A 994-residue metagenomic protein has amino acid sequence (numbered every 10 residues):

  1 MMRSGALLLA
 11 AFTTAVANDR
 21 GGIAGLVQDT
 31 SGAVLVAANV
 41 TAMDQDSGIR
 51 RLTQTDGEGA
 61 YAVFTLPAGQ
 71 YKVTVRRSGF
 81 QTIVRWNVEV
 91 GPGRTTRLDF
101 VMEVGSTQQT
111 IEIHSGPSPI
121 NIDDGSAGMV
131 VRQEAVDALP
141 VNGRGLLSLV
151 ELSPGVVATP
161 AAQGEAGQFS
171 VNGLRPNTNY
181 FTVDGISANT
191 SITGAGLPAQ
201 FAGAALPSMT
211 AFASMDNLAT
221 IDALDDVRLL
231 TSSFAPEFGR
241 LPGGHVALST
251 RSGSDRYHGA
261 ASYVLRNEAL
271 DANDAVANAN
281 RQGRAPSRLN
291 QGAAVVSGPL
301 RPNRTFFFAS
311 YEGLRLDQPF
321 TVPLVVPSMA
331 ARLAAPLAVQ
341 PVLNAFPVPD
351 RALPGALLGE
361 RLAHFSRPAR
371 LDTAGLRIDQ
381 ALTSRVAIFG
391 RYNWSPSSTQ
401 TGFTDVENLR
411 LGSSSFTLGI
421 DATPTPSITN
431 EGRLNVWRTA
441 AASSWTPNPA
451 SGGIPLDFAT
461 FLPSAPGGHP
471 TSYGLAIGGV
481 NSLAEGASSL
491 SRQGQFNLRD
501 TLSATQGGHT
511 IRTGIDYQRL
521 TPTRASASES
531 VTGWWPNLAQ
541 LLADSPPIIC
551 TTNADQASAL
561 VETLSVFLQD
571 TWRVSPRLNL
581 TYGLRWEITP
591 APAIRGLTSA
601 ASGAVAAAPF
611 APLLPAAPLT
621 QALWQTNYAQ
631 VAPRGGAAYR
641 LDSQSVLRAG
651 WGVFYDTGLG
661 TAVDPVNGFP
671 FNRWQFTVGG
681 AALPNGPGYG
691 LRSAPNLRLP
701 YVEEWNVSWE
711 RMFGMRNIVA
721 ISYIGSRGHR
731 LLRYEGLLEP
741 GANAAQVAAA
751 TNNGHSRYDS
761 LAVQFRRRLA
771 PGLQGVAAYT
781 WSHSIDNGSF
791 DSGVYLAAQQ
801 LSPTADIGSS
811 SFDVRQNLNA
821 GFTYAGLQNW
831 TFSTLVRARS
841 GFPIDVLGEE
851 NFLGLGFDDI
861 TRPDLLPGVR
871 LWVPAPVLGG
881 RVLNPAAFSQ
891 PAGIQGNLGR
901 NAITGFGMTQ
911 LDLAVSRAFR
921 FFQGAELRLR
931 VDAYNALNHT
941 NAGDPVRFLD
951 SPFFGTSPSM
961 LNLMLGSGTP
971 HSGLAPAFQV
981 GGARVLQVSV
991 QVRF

Functional and structural regions predicted by a protein language model:
F12-R132, F201-A205, R385: Periplasm-facing N-terminal accessory domains of Gram-negative outer-membrane beta-barrel systems
F100, L152-G155, T178, A204-V264 (+2 more regions): A beta-strand signature from Gram-negative outer-membrane beta-barrel systems, especially the internal plug domain
D137-A202, M215-T220, S232, L241-R251: Extracytoplasmic beta-strand/coil segments of soluble accessory domains associated with Gram-negative outer-membrane
L149, R288, A591, L683-G690 (+2 more regions): Short, solvent-exposed micro-motifs at the edges of structured domains
T159, S187, S451, F458-L462 (+9 more regions): Solvent-exposed loop/turn elements at secondary-structure boundaries
G167, A223, P242-G244, N290-A294 (+15 more regions): Hydrophobic, lipid-facing positions within transmembrane beta-strands of outer-membrane proteins
R304-T305, R385-I388, S427-N430, H509-I511 (+6 more regions): Repeated loop/turn-to-beta-strand initiation elements of outer-membrane beta-barrel proteins
V325, R370-T373, R377-Q569, S599 (+2 more regions): Replace "related TpsB outer-membrane translocases also match" with "some related outer-membrane beta-barrels such as
